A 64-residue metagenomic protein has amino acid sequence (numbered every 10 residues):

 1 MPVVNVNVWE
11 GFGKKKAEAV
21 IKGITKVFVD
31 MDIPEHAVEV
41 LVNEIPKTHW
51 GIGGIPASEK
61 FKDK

Functional and structural regions predicted by a protein language model:
P2-K64: A domain-level signal for the structural core that forms small-molecule/cofactor-binding pockets and catalytic centers
